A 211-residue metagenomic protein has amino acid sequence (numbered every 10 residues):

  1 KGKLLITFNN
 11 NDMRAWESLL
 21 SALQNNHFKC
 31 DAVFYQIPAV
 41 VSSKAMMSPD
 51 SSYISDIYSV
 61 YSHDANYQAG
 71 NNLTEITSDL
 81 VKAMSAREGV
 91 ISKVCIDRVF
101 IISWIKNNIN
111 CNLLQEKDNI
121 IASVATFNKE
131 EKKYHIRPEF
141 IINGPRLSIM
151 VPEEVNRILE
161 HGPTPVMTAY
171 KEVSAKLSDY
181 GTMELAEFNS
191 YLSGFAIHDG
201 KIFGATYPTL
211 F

Functional and structural regions predicted by a protein language model:
K1, S18, N25, P38-S51 (+1 more regions): Class I S-adenosyl-L-methionine-dependent methyltransferase catalytic core
K1-A32: Conserved Class I SAM-dependent methyltransferase catalytic core
N9-M13, P38-V40, K171: A glycine-rich phosphate-binding loop feature that marks nucleotide/adenosyl-phosphate handling sites
D12-W16, N26, D50-I54, G162 (+1 more regions): Active-site-proximal structural scaffolding
A15, C30-Y35, A39, S78-V81 (+1 more regions): Charged, often flexible domain-edge or linker segments that flank or initiate folded functional domains
F28-A65: Class I S-adenosyl-L-methionine
Y53-F211: C-terminal non-catalytic scaffold/interaction domains in large multidomain proteins
